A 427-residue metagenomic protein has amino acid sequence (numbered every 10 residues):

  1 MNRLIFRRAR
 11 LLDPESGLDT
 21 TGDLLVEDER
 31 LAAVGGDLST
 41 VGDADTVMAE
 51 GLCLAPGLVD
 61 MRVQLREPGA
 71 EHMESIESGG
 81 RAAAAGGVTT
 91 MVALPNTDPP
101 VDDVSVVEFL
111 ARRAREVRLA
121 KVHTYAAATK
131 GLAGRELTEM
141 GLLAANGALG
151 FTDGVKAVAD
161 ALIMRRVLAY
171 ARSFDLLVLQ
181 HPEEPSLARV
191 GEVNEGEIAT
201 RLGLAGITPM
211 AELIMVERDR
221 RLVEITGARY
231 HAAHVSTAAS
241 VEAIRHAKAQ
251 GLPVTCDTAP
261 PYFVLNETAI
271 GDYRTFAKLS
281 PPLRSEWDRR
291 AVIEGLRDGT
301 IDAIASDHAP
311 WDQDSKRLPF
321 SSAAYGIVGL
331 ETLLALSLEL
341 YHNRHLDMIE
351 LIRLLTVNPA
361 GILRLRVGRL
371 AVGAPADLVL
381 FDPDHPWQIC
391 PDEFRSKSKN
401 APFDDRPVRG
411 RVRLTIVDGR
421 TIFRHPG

Functional and structural regions predicted by a protein language model:
M1-I5, R10-G57: Histidine-rich, glycine-flanked metal-binding segment
A9, L24, E29, G51 (+15 more regions): Divalent metal-coordination and catalytic microenvironments
E50-A114: Metal-associated gating/positioning segment near the N- to mid-region
M61-E74, P95-T97, H123-E136, V155 (+1 more regions): Active-site mouth loops of central-metabolism enzymes
V104-K121, A169-Q180, T332: Alpha-helix-loop-beta-strand connector modules within alpha/beta enzyme cores
R135-I304: Histidine/acidic residue-rich metal-binding segments in metalloenzymes
R201-R229, F276, R297-D298, D302-I304 (+1 more regions): His/Asp/Glu-enriched, well-ordered alpha-helical/loop segment that forms or immediately abuts the divalent-metal
P319-S322, P375-G427: C-terminal cap of metal-dependent C-N hydrolases
